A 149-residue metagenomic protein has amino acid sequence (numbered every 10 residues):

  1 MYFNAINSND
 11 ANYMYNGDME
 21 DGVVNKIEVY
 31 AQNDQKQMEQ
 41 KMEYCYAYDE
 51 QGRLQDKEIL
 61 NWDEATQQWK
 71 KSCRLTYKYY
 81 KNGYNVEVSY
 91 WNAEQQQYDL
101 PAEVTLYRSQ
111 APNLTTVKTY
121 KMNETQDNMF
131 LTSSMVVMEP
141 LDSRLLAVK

Functional and structural regions predicted by a protein language model:
M1-K149: Buried hydrophobic residues that stabilize the cores of well-folded domains
